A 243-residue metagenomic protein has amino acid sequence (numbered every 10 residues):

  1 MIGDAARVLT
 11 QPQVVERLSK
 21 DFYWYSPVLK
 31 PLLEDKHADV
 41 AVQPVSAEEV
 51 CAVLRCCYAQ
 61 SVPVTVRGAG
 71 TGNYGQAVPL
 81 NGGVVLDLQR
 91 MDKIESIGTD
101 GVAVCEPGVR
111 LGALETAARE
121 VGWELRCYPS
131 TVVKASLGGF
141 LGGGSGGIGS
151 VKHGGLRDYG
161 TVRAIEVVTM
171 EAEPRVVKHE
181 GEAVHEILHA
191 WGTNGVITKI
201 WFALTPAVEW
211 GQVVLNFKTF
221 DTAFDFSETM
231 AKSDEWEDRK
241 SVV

Functional and structural regions predicted by a protein language model:
M1-Y58, T71-G101, V243: N-terminal flexible segment immediately upstream of the FAD-binding catalytic core in FAD-dependent oxidoreductases
A5-Q13, Y128, S227-V243: Flexible, glycine/charged-enriched surface loops at secondary-structure junctions
A41, V102-V104, Q212-V214: Short aromatic/hydrophobic contact patches that present stacked aromatics for nucleic-acid/ligand binding
Y58-Q60, R67-A69, A135, T161: Short, basic and Ser/Thr-rich N-terminal targeting/leader segments
A69-T71, S130: Short, ordered loop/turn segments at secondary-structure junctions
K93-I97, P107, L111-W236: FAD-binding subdomain of flavoenzyme oxidoreductases
